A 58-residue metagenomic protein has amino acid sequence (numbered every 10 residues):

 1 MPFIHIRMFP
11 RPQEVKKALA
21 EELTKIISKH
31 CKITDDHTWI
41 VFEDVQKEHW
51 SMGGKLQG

Functional and structural regions predicted by a protein language model:
P2-G58: A domain-level signal for the structural core that forms small-molecule/cofactor-binding pockets and catalytic centers
